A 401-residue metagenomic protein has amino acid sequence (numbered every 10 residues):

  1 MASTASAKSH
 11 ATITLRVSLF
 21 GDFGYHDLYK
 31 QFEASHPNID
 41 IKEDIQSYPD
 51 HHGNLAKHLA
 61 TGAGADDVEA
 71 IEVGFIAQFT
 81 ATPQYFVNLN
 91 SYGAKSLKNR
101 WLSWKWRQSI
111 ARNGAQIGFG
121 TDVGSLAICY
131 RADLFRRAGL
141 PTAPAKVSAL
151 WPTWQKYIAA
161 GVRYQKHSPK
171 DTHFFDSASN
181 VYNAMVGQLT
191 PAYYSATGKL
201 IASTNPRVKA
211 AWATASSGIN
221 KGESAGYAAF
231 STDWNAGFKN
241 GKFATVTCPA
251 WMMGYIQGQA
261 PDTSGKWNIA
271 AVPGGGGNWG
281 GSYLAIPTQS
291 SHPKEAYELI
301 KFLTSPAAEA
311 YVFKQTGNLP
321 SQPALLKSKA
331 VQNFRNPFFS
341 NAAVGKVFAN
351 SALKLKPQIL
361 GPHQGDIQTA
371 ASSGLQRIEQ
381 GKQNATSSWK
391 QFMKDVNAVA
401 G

Functional and structural regions predicted by a protein language model:
M1-Q78, P83, A94-R100, T142 (+8 more regions): Conserved N-terminal structural module of periplasmic/extracytoplasmic solute-binding proteins
I45-L55, G74, A149-K156, G226-N240: Short helix-initiation/N-cap motifs at beta->coil->alpha
D67-A70, A244-P249: Paired acidic/hydrophobic, glycine-rich loop segments that form the ligand-binding mouth/hinge of periplasmic-binding
V73-A127, K266-N268, N333-R335, V347-A349: Hinge/lid segment of periplasmic solute-binding proteins
I76-Q84, W106-A145, S177-T197, N278-I286 (+1 more regions): Periplasmic solute-binding protein
N90-W101, K146-L150, P191-A211, G258-D262 (+3 more regions): Short, solvent-exposed loop/beta-turn-alpha elements that line the ligand-binding surface or hinge of extracytoplasmic
I158-Q165, G198-A228, Q257: Glycine-centered hinge/linker elements that transmit conformational signals in sensory and ligand-binding systems
N235, G254, S282-G365: Mature extracytoplasmic/periplasmic domains
